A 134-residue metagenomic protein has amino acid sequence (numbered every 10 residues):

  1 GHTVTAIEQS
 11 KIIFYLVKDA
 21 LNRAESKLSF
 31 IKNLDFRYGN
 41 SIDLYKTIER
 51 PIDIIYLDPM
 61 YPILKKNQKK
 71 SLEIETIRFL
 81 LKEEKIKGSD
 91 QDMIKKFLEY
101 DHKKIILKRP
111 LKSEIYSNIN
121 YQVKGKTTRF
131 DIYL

Functional and structural regions predicted by a protein language model:
T3, I7-I54: S-adenosyl-L-methionine
K11, D43, P59-K66, L111: Short, glycine/acidic-enriched loop or turn micro-motifs at the edges of active sites
K18, E49, N67-K70, N118-N120: Short amphipathic alpha-helical segments
K18, I42, R78, I94-K95: Generic detector of well-ordered alpha-helical segments enriched in charged/polar residues, highlighting helical
F30-K32, L80-E83, R129-Y133: Glycine-rich loops and low-complexity Gly/Arg-rich segments that provide flexible linkers or classic glycine-based
Y56-L57, L107: Redox-cofactor binding/interface segments in oxidoreductases and associated redox assembly factors
M60-M93: Mobile active-site "lid"/loop adjacent to the S-adenosyl-L-methionine
S89-L134: Conserved Class I SAM-dependent methyltransferase catalytic core
